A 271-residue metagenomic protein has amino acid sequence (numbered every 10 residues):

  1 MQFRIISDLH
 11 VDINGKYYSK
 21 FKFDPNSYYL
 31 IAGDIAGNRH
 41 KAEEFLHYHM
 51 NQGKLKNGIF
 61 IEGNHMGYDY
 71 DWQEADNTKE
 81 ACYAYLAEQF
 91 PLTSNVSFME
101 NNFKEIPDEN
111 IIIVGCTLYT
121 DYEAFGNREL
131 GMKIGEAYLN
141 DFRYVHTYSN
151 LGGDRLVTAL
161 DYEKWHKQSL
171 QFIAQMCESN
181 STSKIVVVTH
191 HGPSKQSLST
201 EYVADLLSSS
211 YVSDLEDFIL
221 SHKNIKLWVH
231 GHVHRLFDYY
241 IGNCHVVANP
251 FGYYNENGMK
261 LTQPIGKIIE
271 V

Functional and structural regions predicted by a protein language model:
M1-R4, F103-G115, E136, S181-K184 (+1 more regions): Beta-strand-turn-beta hairpins that frame and shape the catalytic cleft of phosphate-ester-processing enzymes
M1-T78, L156: N-terminal active-site segment of His-dependent metallophosphoesterases
I5-S7, Y29-D34, I59-N64, S97-N101 (+3 more regions): Active-site neighborhood of phospho(di)ester-bond hydrolases with catalytic His/Asp-centered motifs
H10-K16, A36-H40, N64-W72, F103-P107 (+4 more regions): Active-site environment of divalent metal-dependent phosphoester hydrolases
F45-G53, F98-N110, S169-S183: Short amphipathic alpha-helices and their capping/turn segments at secondary-structure boundaries
N57-E129: A basic- and aromatic-enriched beta-loop-alpha substructure that forms the phosphate/nucleotide- and DNA/RNA-contacting
P107, S199-E201, L206-K226, H234-V271: Binuclear metal-dependent phosphoesterase catalytic core
I112-V186, P193-Y202: Active-site-proximal loop/helix segment associated with metal-binding centers of metalloenzymes
